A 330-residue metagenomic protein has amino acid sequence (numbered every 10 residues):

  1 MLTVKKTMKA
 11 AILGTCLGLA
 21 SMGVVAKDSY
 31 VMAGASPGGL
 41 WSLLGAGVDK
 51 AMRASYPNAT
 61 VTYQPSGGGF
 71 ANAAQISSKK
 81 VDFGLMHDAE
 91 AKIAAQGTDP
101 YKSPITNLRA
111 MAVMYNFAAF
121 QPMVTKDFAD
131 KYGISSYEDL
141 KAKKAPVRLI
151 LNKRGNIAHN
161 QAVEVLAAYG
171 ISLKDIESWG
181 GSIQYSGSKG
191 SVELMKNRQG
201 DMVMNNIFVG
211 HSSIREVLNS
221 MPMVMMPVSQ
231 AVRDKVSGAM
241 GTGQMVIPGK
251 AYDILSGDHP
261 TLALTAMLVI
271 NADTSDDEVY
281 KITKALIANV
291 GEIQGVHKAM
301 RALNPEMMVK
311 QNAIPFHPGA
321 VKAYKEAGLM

Functional and structural regions predicted by a protein language model:
A20-S21: N-terminal signal peptide c-region/cleavage motif recognized by signal peptidases
S29-V48, G68-G69, R154-A158: Extracytoplasmic "Venus flytrap"
A33-G38, V124-T125, K144-A158, Y185-S186 (+1 more regions): Short beta-strand->loop
W41-N58, E164-A167: Short, polar/charged alpha-helical segment
G45-K50, T62-I105, K189-M195, V203 (+2 more regions): Pocket-flanking alpha-helical
N107-G155: A conserved helix-loop-strand patch within extracytoplasmic ligand-binding domains of the periplasmic binding
Y169, K196-R198, M202, I207-G210 (+4 more regions): An extracytoplasmic/periplasmic, membrane-proximal ligand-sensing/linker region
V224-K281, P315-F316, K322-A323, A327: C-terminal lobe and pocket-closing loops of periplasmic/extracytoplasmic Venus-flytrap solute-binding proteins
